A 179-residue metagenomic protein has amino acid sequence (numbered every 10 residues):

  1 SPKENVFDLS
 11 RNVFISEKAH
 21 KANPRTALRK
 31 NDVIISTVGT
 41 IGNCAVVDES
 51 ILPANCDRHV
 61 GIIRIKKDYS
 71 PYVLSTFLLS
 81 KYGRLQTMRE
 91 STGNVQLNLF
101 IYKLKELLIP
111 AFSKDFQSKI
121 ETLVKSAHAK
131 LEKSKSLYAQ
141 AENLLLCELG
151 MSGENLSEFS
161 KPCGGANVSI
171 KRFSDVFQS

Functional and structural regions predicted by a protein language model:
P2-K30, S179: Sequence-specific dsDNA recognition surfaces
N5-L9, K30, S50-P53, R58-P110 (+1 more regions): Basic, amphipathic alpha-helical recognition segments used for DNA target recognition
T40-I41, G93: Short glycine-enriched loops at secondary-structure junctions
I41-D48: Short, Lys/Arg- and Gly-enriched loop/turn segments at beta-strand edges
A111-L146: Extended amphipathic alpha-helical segments enriched in small hydrophobics
A139-S179: Amphipathic alpha-helical segments that form coiled-coils or helix-hairpins used for dimerization/assembly
